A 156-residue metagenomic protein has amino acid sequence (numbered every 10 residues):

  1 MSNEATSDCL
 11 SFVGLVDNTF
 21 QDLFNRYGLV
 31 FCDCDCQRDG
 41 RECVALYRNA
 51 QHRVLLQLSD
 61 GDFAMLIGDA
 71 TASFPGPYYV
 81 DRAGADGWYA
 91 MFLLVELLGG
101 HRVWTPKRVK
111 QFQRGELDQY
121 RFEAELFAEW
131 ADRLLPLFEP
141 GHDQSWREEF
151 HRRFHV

Functional and structural regions predicted by a protein language model:
S2-Q21, F31-V156: Intrinsically disordered, low-complexity regulatory regions enriched in serine/threonine/proline and acidic residues
